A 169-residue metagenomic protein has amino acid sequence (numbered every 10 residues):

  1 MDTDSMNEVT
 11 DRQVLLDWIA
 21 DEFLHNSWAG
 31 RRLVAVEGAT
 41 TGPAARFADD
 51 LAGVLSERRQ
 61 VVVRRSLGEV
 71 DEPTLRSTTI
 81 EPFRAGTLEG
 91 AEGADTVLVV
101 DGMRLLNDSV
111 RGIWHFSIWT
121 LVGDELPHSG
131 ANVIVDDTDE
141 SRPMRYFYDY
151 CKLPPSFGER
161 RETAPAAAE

Functional and structural regions predicted by a protein language model:
M1-D2, I19: Long alpha-helical, hydrophobic tracts
D2-Q13, W28-L33, R104-E169: Conserved NTP phosphate-binding and transfer environment spanning the P-loop NTPase/kinase superfamily
T3-T10, R58-R111: Conserved nucleotide-sensing/catalytic segment adjacent to the nucleotide-binding pocket in NTP-handling enzymes
L15-W28, A85-G90: A short, well-structured juxtamembrane/interface segment
R31-V36, V61-V62: Residue-level recognition of the N-termini of beta-strands and the immediately preceding loop/turn
V34-G53: Glycine-rich phosphate-binding P-loop
E37-T41, L67-E69, V100-R104, L121-V122 (+1 more regions): Structural motif
A45-R46, E72-S77, M144-Y146: Short, solvent-exposed polar/charged micro-motifs at secondary-structure junctions
